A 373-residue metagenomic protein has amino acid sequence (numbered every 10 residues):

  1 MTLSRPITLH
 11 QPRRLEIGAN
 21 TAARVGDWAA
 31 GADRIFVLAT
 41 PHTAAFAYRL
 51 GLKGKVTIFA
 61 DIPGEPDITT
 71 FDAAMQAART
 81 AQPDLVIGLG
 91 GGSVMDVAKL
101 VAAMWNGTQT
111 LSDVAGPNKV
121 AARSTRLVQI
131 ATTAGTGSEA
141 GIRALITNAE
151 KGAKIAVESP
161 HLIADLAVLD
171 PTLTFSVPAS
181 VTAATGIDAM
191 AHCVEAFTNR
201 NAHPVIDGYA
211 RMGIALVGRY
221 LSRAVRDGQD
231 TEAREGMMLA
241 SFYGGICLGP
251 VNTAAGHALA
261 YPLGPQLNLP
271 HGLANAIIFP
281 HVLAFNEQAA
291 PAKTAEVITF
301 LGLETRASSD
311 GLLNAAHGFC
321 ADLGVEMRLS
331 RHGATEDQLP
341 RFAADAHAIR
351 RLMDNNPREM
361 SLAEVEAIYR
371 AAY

Functional and structural regions predicted by a protein language model:
M1-L85, L329: ATP/NTP phosphate-donor binding region
A22-V25, T43-A47, I68-F71, S93-A98 (+3 more regions): Short glycine/serine/threonine-rich phosphate/pyrophosphate-binding segments that cradle anionic phosphate groups
T69-T172: Glycine/threonine-rich beta-strand-loop-alpha-helix active-site module that forms ligand/phosphate-binding
G135, F242-N275, R350-N355: Glycine-rich phosphate/pyrophosphate-binding beta-alpha loops
R143-V251, P357: Carboxylate- and glycine-rich phosphate/diphosphate-binding segment that chelates Mg2+/Mn2+
Q266-Q338: Gly/Pro-rich interdomain helix-loop hinge
E336-Y373: Short, amphipathic C-terminal "tail helix"
